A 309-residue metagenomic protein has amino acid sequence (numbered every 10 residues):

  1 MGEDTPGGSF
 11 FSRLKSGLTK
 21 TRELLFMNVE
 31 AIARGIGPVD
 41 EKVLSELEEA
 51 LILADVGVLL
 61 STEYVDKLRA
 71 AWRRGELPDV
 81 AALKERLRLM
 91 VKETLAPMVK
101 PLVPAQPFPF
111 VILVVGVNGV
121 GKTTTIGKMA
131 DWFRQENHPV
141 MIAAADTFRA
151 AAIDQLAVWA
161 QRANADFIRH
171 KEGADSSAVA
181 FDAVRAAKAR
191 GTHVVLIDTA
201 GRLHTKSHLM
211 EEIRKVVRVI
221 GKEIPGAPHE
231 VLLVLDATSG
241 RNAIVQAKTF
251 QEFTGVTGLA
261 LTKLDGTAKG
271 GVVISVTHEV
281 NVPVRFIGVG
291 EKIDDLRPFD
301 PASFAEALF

Functional and structural regions predicted by a protein language model:
M1-M27: N-terminal accessory targeting/assembly segments
S9-K15, G119, T147, L209-I213 (+1 more regions): Short acidic/polar alpha-helix capping motifs at helix-coil junctions
K15-T21, T125-D131, V219, G240-Q246: Short, composition-biased local secondary-structure segments
T19-A145, A152-I197: Primarily NTPase-proximal linker/entry elements flanking Walker-type ATP/GTP-binding cores
I153-Q155, E172-R190, H204-F309: Conserved catalytic-core segment of NTP-binding enzymes
A200-R202: Short glycine-rich anion-binding loops that position phosphate/pyrophosphate groups of nucleotides and phosphorylated
